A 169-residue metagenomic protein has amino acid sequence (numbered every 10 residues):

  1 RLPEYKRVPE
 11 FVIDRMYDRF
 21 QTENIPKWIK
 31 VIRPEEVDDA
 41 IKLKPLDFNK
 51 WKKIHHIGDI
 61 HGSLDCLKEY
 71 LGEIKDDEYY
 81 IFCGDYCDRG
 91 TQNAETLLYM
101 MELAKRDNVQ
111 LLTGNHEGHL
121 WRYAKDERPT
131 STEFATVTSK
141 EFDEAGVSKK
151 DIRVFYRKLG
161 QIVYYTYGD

Functional and structural regions predicted by a protein language model:
L2-K44: Conserved GTP-binding G-domain of TRAFAC-class P-loop NTPases and closely related GTPase folds
P3-E4, R89-D169: Active-site neighborhood of divalent metal-dependent phosphoester bond hydrolases
F20, D59, N115: A residue-level signal for conserved active-site and pocket-lining positions in enzyme catalytic cores
Q21-I25, D47, L103, F155-Y156: Short, conserved catalytic or adaptor-binding loops enriched in Gly and charged residues
P26, K75, A104-R106: Short, well-ordered coil/turn elements that cap or connect secondary structure elements
P26-I29, W51, D77, L159-G160: Short, well-ordered alpha-helix to beta-strand connector turns
K30-I32, H55, I81, Q110-L112: Hydrophobic/aromatic beta-strand patches that form the interior of the parallel beta-sheet core in alpha/beta enzyme
D38-Y99: N-terminal active-site segment of His-dependent metallophosphoesterases
